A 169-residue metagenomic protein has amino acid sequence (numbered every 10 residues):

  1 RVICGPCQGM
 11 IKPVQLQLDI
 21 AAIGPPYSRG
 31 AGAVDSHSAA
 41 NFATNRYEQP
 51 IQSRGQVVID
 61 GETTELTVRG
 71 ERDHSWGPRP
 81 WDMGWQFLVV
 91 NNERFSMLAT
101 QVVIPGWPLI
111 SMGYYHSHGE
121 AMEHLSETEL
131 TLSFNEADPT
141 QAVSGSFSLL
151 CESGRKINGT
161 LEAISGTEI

Functional and structural regions predicted by a protein language model:
R1-I169: Structured soluble/peripheral alpha/beta segments that form catalytic or ligand/cofactor-binding pockets
